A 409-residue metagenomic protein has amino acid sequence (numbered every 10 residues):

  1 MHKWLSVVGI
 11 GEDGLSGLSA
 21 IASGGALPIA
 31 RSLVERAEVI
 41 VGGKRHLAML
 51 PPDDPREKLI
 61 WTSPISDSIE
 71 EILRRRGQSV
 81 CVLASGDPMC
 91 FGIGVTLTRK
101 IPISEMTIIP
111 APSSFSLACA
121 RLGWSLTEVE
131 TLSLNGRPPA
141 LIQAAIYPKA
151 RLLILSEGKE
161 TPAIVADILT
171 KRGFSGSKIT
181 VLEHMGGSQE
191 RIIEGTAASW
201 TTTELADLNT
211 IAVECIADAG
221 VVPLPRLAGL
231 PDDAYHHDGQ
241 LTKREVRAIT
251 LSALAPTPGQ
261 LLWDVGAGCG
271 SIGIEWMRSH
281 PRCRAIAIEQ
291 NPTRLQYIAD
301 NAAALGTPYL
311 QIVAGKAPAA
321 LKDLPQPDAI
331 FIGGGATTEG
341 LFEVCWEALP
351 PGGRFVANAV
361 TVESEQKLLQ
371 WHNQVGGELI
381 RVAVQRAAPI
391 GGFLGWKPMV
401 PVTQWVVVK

Functional and structural regions predicted by a protein language model:
M1-I109, S116-L117, P139, R282-A285 (+3 more regions): Class I S-adenosyl-L-methionine
H2-G9, S16-S23, S63, Q78-V80 (+1 more regions): A contiguous loop/helix-start segment that scaffolds small-molecule binding in enzyme catalytic cores
G259-G268: Conserved class I S-adenosyl-L-methionine
Q260, C283, G353: Glycine-centered, small-residue-biased loops immediately flanking beta-strands in adenine/cofactor-binding cores
C269-P281: Conserved SAM-binding loop of SAM-dependent methyltransferases across substrates and taxa, primarily the Class I
L295-Q296, E365: Short alpha-helix immediately C-terminal to the canonical SAM-binding loop
K322-A329: A short acidic, Gly/Pro-enriched loop at the edge of an enzyme's catalytic core that lines a small-molecule cofactor
C345-T403: C-terminal substrate-binding/active-site "lid" region of AdoMet-derived donor-dependent transferases
